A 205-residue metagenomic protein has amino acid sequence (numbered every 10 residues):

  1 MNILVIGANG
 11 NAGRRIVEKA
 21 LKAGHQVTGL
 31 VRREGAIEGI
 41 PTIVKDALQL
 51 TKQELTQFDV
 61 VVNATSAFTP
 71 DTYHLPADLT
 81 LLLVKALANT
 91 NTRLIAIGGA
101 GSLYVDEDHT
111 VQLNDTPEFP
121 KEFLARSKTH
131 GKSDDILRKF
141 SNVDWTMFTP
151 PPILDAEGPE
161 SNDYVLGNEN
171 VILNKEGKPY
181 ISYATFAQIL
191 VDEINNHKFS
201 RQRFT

Functional and structural regions predicted by a protein language model:
I3-A23: N-terminal Rossmann NAD(P)H-binding glycine-rich loop of SDR-like oxidoreductase domains
L4, T28, T146: Conserved beta-strand positions in the Rossmann-like core of class I SAM-dependent methyltransferases
N9, R33, A100: Residues in the short beta-alpha loop(s) of Rossmann-like NAD(P)-binding domains
A23-R32, T42: Short, hydrophobic beta-strand segments that form beta-sheet elements in well-ordered domains
G29-A36, P152: Short, polar loop motifs at secondary-structure junctions
G35-T90: NAD(P)H-binding glycine-rich loop region in Rossmannoid oxidoreductase-like domains and their noncatalytic homologs
D71-P159: Glycine-/Pro-rich loop/turn segments that contact NAD(P) or position catalytic residues in Rossmann-like domains
K139-T205: C-terminal substrate-binding/catalytic lobe of Rossmann-fold NAD(P)-dependent oxidoreductases
